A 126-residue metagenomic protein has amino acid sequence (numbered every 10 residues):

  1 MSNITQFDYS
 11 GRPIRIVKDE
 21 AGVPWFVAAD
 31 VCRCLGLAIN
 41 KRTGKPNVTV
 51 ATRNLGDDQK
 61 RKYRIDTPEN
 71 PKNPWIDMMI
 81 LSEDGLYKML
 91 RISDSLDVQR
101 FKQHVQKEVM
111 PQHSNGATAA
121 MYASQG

Functional and structural regions predicted by a protein language model:
M1-Q125: An anion-engaging/catalytic patch
